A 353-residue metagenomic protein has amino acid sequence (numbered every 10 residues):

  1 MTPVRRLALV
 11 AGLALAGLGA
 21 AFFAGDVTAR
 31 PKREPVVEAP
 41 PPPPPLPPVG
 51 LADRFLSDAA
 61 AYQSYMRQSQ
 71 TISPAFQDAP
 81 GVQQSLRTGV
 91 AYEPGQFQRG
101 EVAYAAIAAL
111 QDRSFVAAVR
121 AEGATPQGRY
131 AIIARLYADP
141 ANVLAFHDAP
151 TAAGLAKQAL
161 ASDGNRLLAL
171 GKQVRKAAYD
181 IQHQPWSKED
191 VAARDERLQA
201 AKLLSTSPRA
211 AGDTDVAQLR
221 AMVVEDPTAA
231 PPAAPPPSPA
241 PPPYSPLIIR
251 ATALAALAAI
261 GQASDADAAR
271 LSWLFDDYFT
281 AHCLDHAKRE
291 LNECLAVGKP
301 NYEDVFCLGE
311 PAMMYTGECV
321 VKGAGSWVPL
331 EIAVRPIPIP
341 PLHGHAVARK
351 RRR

Functional and structural regions predicted by a protein language model:
M1-A11: Bacterial N-terminal signal peptides that target proteins for export
R5, A21-Q262, L342-H345: Acidic/polar low-complexity scaffolding segments in large eukaryotic proteins
A11-G19: Bacterial N-terminal signal peptides
L13-A14, L46, D53, L274 (+2 more regions): Residue-level signal for the start and early helices of compact helical domains
R209-A211, D215-R353: Soluble, non-transmembrane alpha-helical interaction regions
